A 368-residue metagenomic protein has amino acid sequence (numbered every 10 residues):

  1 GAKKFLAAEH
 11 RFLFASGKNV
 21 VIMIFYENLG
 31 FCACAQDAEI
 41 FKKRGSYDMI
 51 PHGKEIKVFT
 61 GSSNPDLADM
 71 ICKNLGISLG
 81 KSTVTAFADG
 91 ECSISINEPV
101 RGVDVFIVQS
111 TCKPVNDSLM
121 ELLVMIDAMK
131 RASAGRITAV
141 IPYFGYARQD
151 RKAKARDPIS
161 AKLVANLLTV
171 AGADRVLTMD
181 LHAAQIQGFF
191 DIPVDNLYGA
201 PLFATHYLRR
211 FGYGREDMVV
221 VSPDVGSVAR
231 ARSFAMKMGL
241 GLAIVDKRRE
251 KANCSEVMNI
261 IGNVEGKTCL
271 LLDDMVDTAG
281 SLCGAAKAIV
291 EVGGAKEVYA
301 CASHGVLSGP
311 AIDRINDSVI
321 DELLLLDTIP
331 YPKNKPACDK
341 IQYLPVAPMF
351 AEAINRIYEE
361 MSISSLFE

Functional and structural regions predicted by a protein language model:
A2-H10, A15-K18: Extreme N-terminal basic, low-complexity initiation segments that serve as generic localization/processing leaders
V21-E368: PRPP-associated nucleotide enzymes
